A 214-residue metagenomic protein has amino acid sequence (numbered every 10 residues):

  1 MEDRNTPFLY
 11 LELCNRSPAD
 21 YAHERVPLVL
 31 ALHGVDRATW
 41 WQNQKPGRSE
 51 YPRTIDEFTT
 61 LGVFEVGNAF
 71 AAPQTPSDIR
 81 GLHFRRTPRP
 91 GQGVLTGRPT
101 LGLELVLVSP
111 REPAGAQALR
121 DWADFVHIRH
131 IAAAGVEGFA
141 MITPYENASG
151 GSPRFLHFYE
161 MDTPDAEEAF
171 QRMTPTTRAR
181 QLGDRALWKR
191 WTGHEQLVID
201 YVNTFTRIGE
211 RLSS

Functional and structural regions predicted by a protein language model:
M1-S214: Macromolecular interaction modules
